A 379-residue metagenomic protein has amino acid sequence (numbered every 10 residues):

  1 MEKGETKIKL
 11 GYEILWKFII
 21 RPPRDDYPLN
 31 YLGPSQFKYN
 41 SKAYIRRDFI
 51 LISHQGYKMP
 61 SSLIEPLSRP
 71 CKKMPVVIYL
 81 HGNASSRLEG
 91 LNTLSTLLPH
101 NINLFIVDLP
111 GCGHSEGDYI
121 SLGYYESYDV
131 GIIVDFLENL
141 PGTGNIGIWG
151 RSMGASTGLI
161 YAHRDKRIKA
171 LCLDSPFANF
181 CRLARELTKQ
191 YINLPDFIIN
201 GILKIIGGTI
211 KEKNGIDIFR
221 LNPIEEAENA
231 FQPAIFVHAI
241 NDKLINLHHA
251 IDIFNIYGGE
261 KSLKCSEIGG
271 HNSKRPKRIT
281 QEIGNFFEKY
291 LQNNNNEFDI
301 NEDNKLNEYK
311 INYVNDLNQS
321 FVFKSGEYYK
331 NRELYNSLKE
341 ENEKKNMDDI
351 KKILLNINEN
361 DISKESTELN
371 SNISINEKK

Functional and structural regions predicted by a protein language model:
M1-I52, S62, F323-E333, L354: An N-terminal hydrophobic leader/cap segment in hydrolases
N83-T96: The serine-hydrolase catalytic nucleophile loop
L97-E116: Conserved alpha/beta-hydrolase
I120-P141: Alpha/beta-hydrolase active-site loop
I160-I216, E225: Hydrolase active-site cap/lid region
N229-F231, F236-H238, D242: Short beta-strand/loop motif that positions the catalytic acidic residue of the alpha/beta-hydrolase fold
Q232, N246-F254: Short alpha-helix in the alpha/beta-hydrolase fold that links the catalytic acid
G269-T280: Catalytic histidine-centered segment of alpha/beta-hydrolase-like enzymes
